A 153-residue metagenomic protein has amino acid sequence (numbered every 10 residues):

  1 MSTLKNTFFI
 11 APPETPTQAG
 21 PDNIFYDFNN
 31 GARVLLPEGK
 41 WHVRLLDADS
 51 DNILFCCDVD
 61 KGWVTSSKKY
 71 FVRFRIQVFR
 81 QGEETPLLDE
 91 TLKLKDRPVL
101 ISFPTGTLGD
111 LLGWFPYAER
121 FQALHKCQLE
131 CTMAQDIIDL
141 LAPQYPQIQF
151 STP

Functional and structural regions predicted by a protein language model:
M1-P153: Catalytic machinery of carbohydrate-active enzymes, primarily nucleotide-sugar-dependent glycosyltransferases
